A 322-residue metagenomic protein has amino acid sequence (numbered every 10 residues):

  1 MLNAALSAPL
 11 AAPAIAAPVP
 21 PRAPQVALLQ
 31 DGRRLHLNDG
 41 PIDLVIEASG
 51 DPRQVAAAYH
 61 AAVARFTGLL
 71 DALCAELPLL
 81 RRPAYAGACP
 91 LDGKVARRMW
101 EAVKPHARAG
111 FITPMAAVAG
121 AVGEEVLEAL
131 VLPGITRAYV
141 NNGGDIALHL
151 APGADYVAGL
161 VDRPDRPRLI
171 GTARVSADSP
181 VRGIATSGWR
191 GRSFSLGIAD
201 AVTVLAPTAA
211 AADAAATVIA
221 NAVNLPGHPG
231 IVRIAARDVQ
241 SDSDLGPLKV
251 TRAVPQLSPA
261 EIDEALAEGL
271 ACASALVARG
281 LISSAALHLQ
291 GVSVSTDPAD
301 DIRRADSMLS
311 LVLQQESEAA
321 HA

Functional and structural regions predicted by a protein language model:
L2-A16, R22-Q25, P52-N141, P207-S295 (+1 more regions): Alpha/propeptide regions of enzymes that mature by internal proteolysis
A17-V19, V26-G40, E47-A48, V55-A58 (+2 more regions): Composition-driven recognition of glycine/serine/threonine/acidic- and proline-rich low-complexity segments and repeats
L28-Q30, A177, A278: Short solvent-exposed loop/turn micro-motifs enriched in small/polar/acidic residues
N38-D39, G197, A278-L281: A structural signal for short secondary-structure junctions
G40-I46, F194-I198, D244-V250: Short acidic (Asp/Glu) and glycine-rich catalytic loops that position anionic groups and cofactors
I112-P207, A211-A212: Glycine-rich anion/phosphate-binding loop at the beta-strand->alpha-helix junction
L148-L150, V294-P298: Amphipathic coiled-coil signal-relay and dimerization helices
P152-P164, V218-V223, D300-R303: Short, surface-exposed, charged loop/turn segments at secondary-structure junctions
